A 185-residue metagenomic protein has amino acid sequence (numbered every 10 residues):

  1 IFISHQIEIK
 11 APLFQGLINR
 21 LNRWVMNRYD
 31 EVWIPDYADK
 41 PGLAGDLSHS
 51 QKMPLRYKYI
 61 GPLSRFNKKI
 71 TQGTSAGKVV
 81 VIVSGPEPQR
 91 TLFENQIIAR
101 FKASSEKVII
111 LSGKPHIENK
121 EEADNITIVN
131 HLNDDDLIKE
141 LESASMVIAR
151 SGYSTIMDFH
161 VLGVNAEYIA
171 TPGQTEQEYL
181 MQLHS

Functional and structural regions predicted by a protein language model:
I1, E31-W33, K58-I60, I109 (+3 more regions): Hydrophobic/aromatic beta-strand patches that form the interior of the parallel beta-sheet core in alpha/beta enzyme
I3-P88, G113-P115: A nucleotide-sugar donor-handling region in carbohydrate enzymes
E8-Q15, N125-N130, A144, I169-A170: Short, flexible loop segments at the rims of nucleotide/cofactor-binding pockets, characterized by
G16-N19, T91, H131-D135, Y153 (+1 more regions): Structural motif corresponding to alpha-helix initiation and N-cap regions
W24, R100, E140, D158 (+1 more regions): Hydrophobic/aromatic ligand-binding patch that stacks against planar heteroaromatic rings of cofactors or nucleotides
G45-D46, I117-N119, T155, T175-M181: Short, glycine/polar-rich helix-capping loops at beta-to-alpha or helix-loop-helix junctions that flank or form
L47-H49, G61-M146: Donor-nucleotide binding loops and adjacent catalytic segments primarily of GT-B fold Leloir glycosyltransferases
D136-Y179: A donor-sugar binding/catalytic signature common to diverse glycosyltransferases and related nucleotide-sugar
